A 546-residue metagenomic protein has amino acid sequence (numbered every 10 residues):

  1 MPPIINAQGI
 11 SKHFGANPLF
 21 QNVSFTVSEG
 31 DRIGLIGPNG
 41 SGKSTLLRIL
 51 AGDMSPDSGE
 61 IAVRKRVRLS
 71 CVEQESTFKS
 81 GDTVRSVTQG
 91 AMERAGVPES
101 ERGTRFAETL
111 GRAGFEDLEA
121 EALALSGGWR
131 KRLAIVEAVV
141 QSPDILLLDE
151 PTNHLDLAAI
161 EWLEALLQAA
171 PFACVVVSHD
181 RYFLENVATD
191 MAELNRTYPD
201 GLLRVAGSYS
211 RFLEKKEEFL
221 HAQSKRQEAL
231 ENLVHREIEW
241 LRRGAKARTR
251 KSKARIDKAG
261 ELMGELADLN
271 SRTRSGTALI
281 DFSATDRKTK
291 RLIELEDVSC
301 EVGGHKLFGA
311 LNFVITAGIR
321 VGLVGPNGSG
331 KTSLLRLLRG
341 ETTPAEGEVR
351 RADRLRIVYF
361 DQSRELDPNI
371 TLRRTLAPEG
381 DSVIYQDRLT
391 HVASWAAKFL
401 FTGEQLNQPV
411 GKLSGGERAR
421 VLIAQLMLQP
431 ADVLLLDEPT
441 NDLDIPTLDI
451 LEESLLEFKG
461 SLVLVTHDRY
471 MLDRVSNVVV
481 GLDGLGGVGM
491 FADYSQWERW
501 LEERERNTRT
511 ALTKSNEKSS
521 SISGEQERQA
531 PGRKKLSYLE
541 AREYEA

Functional and structural regions predicted by a protein language model:
M1-K225, L279-A546: ABC ATP-binding cassette signature C-motif
A107-T109, L155-D156, R255-G264: Extended non-transmembrane interhelical loops and adjacent amphipathic helices of multipass membrane proteins
K215-R248, S252-I256, L262-L269: Intracellular alpha-helical coupling/juxtamembrane segments of multi-pass membrane proteins
E237-K246, E261, A278-T285, L292-E294: Alpha-helical coupling/stalk and coiled-coil linker elements that connect catalytic or binding modules and transmit
T249-K251, E261-R274, R506-S523: Proline-centered turn/helix-capping motifs that create local helix->coil transitions or kinks
